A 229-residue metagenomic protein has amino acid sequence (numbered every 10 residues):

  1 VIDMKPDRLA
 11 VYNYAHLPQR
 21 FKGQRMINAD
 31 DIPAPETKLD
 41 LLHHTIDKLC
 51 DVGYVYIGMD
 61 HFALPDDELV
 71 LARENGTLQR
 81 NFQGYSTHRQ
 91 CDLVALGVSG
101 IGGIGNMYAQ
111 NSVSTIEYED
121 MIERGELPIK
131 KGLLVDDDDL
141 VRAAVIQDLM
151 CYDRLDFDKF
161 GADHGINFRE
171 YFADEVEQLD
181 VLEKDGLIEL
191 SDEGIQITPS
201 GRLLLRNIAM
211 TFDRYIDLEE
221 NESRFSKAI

Functional and structural regions predicted by a protein language model:
V1-R169, A228-I229: C-terminal scaffold of the Radical SAM
L127-P128, R154-L155, I188, L218-N221: Intrinsically disordered or highly flexible coil/loop and linker segments, enriched in small and charged/polar residues
F160, E175-D185: Basic amphipathic alpha-helical segments that dock to polyanions
Y171-A173: Amphipathic alpha-helical substructures
E183-E193: A short, conserved structural fragment
G194-T198: Minor-groove-contacting beta-hairpin "wing" of winged helix-turn-helix DNA-binding domains
S200-I229: Short, amphipathic alpha-helical interaction segments positioned at domain boundaries
